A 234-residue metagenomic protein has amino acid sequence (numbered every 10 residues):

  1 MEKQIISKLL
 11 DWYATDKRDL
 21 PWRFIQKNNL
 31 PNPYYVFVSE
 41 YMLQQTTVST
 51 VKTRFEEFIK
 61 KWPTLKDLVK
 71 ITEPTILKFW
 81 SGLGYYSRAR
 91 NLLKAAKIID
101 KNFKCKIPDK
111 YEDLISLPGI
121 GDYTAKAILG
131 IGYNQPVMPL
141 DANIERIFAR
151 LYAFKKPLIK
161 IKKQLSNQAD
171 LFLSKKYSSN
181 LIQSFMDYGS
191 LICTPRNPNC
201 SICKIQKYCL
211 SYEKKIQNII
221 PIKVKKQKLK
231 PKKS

Functional and structural regions predicted by a protein language model:
K3-K8, W12-N199, I205-I219, L229: Catalytic cores of DNA base-excision repair glycosylases
I222-S234: Conserved N-terminal beta-strand and adjoining loop/helix that marks the start of the Nudix/MutT-like hydrolase domain
